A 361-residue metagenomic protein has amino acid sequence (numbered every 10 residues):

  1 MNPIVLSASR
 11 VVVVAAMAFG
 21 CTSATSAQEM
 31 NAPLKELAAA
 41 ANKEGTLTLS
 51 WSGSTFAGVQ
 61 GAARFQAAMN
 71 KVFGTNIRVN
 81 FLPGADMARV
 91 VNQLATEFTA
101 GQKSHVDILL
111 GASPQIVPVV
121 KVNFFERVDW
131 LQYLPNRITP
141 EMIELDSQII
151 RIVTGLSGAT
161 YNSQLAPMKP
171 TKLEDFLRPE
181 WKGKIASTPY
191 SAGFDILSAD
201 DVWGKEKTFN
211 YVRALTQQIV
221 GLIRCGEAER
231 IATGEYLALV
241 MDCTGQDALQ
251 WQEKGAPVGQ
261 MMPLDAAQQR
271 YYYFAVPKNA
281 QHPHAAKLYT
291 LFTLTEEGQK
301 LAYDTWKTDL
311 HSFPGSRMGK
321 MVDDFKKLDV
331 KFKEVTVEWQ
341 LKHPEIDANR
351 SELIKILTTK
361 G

Functional and structural regions predicted by a protein language model:
S9-C21: Bacterial N-terminal signal peptides
A27-L49, N70-N76, L177-K182: Immediate post-signal peptide segment of exported/extracytoplasmic ligand-binding proteins
T48-Q66, V79-A95, K103-E235: Extracytoplasmic ligand-binding site segments that recognize negatively charged/polar headgroups
Q115-P118, L237-P257: A ligand-binding cleft/hinge motif common to bilobed small-molecule-binding domains
E126-P135, S147-R151, Q250-Q268, P277-A280: Short beta-strand->loop
G158-L165, S198-V202, R270-A285, L301-T305: A bilobed periplasmic-binding-protein/Venus flytrap-type ligand-binding module shared by bacterial periplasmic
Y211, Q281-T293, G298-A302: Short amphipathic alpha-helical coupling segments at ligand-binding clamshell hinges and other catalytic/signaling
K300-G361: C-terminal capping/gating helix-and-loop segments adjacent to ligand/active sites or protein-protein/ligand interfaces
